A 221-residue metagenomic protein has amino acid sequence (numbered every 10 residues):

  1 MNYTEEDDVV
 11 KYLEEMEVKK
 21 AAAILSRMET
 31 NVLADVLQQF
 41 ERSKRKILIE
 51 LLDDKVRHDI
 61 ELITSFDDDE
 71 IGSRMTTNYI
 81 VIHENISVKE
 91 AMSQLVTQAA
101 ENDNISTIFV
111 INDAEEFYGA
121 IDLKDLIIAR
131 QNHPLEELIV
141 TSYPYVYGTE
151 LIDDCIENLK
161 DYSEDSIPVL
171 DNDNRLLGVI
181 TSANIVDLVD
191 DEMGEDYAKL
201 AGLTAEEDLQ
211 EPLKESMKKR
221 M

Functional and structural regions predicted by a protein language model:
M1-L203: Hydrophobic packing positions in regular secondary-structure scaffolds
E195-M221: Alpha-helical transmembrane segments and their membrane-interface boundaries that form or gate the permeation pathway
